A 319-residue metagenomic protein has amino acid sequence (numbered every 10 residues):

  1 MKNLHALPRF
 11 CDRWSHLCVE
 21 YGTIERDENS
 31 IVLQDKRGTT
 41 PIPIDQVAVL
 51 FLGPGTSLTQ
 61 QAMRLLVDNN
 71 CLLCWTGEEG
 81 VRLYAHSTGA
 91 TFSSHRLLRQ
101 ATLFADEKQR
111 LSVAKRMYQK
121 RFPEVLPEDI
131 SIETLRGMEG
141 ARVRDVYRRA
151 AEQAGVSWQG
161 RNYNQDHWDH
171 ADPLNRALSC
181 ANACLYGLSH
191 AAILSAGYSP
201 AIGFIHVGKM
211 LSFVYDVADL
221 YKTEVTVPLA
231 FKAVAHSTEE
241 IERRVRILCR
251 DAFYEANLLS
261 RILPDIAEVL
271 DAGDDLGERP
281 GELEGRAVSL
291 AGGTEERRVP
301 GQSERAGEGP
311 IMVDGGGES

Functional and structural regions predicted by a protein language model:
M1-T39: N-terminal, Lys/Arg-enriched amphipathic/low-complexity engagement segments that precede the first folded domain
K2-H5, D12-W14, Y21-G22, R82-S319: Active-site helix-to-loop segments that bind/position phosphate- or nucleotide-bearing substrates and donors across
I24-E25, I42-I44, H170: Solvent-exposed alpha-helices and their adjacent loops that cap or buttress functional pockets in soluble metabolic
G38-S94: Glycine/small-residue-rich interface belts in oligomeric ring/scaffold proteins and their assembly partners
